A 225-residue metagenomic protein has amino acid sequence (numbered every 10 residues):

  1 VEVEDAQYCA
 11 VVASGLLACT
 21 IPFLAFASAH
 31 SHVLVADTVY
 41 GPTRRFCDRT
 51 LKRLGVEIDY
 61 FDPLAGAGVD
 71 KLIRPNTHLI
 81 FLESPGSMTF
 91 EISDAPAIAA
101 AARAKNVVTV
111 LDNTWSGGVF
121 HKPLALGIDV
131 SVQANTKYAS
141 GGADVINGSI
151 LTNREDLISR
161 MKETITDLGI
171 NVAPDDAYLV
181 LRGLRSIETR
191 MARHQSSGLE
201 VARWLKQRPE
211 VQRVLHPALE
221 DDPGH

Functional and structural regions predicted by a protein language model:
D5: Portal/gating segments that form or line small-molecule/metal binding sites
Y8-Q207, L215, E220-D221: Conserved PLP-enzyme active-site core in the AAT-like
P223-H225: Contiguous C-terminal substrate-recognition/catalytic subdomains in enzyme active sites
